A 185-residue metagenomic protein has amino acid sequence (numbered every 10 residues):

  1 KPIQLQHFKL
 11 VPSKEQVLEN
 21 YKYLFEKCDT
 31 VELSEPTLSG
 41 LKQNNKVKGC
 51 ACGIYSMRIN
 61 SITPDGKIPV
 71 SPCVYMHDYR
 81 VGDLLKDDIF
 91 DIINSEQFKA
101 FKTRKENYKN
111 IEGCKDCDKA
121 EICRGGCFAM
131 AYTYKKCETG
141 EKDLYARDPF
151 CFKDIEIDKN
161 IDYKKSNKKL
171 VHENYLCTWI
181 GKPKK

Functional and structural regions predicted by a protein language model:
K1-D87: Radical SAM enzyme [4Fe-4S]-AdoMet core and its adjacent flexible, acidic and glycine-rich loops/tails across
D78-K185: Flexible mid-to-C-terminal extensions adjoining Fe-S/redox cofactors in radical SAM and related proteins
